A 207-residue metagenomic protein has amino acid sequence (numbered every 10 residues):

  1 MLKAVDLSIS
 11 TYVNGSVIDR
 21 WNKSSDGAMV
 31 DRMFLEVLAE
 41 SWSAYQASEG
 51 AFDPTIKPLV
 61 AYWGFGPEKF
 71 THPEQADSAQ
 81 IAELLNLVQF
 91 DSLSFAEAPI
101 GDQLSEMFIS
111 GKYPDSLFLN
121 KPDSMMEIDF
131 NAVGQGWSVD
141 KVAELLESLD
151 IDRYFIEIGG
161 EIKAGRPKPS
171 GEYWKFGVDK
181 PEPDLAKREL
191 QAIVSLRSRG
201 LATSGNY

Functional and structural regions predicted by a protein language model:
M1-Y207: Mature catalytic core of soluble alpha/beta enzymes
